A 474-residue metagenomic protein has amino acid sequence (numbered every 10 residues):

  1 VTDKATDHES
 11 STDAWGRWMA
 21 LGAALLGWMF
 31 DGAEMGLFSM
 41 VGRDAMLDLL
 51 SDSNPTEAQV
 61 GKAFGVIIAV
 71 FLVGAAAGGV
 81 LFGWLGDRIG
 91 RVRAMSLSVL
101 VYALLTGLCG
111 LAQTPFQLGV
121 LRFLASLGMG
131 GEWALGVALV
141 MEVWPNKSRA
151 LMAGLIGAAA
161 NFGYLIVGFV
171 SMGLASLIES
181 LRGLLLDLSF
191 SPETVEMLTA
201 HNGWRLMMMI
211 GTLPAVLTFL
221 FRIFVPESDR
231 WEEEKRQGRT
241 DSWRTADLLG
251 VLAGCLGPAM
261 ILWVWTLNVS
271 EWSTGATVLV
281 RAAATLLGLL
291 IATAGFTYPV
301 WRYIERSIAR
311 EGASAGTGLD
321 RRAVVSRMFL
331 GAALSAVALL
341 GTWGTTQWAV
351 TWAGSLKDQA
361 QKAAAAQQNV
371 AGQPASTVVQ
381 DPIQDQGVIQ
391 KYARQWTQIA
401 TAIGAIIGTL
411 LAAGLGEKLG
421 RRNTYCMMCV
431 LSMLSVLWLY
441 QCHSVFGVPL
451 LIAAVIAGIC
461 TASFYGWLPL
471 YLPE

Functional and structural regions predicted by a protein language model:
V1-E474: Transmembrane-helix signature of 12-pass secondary carriers
